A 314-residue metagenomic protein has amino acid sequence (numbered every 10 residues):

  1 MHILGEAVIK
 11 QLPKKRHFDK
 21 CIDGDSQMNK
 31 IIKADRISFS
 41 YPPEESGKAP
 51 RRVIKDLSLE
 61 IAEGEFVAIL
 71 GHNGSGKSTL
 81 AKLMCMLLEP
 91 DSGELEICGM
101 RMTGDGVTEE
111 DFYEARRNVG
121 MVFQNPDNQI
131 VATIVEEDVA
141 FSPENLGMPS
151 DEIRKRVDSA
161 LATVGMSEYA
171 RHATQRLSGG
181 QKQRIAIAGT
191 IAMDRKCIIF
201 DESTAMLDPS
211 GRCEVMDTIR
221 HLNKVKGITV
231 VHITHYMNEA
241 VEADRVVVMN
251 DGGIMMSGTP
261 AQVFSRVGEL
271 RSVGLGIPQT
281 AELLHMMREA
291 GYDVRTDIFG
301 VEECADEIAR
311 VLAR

Functional and structural regions predicted by a protein language model:
L70-H72: The feature captures the beta-strand-to-loop junction immediately N-terminal to the Walker
C85: Helix-to-loop junction immediately C-terminal to a conserved catalytic motif
G93-G104, A115: Conserved ABC transporter NBD signature motif
D151-Y169: Conserved ABC ATPase "signature" region
A173-L177, Q181: Conserved ABC ATPase signature
I198-D201: Catalytic Walker B motif of ABC-type/P-loop ATPase nucleotide-binding domains
G252-G253: Conserved ABC ATPase "signature" C-loop
